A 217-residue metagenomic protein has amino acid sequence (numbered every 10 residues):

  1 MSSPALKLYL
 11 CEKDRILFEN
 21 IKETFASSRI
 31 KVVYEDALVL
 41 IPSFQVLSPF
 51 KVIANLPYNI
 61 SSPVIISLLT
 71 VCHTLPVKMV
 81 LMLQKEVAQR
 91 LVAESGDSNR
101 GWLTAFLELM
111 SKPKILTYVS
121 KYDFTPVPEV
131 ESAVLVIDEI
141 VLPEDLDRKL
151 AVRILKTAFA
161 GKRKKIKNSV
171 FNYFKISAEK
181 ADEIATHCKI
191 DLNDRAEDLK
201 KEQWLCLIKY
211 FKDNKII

Functional and structural regions predicted by a protein language model:
M1-R153, T157, I217: Catalytic cores of RNA-modifying enzymes
E23, N168, E183: Surface-exposed charge patches
A26, G96-D97, K175, I190 (+1 more regions): Residue-level marker of structural boundaries
K31, K165, I176, N214-I217: Generic macromolecular interface patches on structured domains
L69, F171, K212: Short, locally clustered residues in the helix-turn-helix/winged-helix DNA-binding domain
K78, E94, T117, K180-A181 (+3 more regions): Alpha-helix boundary/capping detector
A133, I137-E139, E144-K180, C188-D191 (+1 more regions): An accessory alpha-helical subdomain
I184-H187, K201-I217: SAM-dependent transferase fold signal centered on methyltransferase-like domains, encompassing both Class I
